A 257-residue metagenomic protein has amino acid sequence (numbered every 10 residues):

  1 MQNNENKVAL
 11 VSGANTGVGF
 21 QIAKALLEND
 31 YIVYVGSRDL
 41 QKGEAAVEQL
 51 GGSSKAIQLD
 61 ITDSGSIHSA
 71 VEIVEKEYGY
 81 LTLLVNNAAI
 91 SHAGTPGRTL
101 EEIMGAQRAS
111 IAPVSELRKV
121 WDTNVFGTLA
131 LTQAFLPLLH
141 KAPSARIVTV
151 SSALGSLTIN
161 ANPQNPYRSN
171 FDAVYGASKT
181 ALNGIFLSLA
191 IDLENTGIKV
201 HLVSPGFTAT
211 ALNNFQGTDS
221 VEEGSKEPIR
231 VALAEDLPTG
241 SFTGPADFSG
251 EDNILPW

Functional and structural regions predicted by a protein language model:
Q2-Y34: Canonical Rossmann dinucleotide-binding motif of NAD(H)/NADP(H)-dependent dehydrogenases/reductases, specifically
N29-A45: Conserved glycine-rich Rossmann-like NAD(P)H-binding loop of the short-chain dehydrogenase/reductase
L40, Q58-E72: The beta1-alpha1 cofactor-binding region of Rossmann-like NAD(H)/NADP(H)-dependent oxidoreductases
G52-K55, I73-N86, H92-G97, M104-G105 (+1 more regions): A glycine-rich helix->loop->beta "capping" turn within Rossmann-like NAD(P)(H)-dependent oxidoreductase domains
V85, L131-F135, L139, I185-F186 (+1 more regions): Hydrophobic positions on the long internal alpha-helix of Rossmann-like NAD(P)-dependent oxidoreductase domains
I90-W121, H140-E194: Catalytic loop of short-chain dehydrogenase/reductase
T180, N195, L202-V203, T210 (+1 more regions): C-terminal helical subdomain
